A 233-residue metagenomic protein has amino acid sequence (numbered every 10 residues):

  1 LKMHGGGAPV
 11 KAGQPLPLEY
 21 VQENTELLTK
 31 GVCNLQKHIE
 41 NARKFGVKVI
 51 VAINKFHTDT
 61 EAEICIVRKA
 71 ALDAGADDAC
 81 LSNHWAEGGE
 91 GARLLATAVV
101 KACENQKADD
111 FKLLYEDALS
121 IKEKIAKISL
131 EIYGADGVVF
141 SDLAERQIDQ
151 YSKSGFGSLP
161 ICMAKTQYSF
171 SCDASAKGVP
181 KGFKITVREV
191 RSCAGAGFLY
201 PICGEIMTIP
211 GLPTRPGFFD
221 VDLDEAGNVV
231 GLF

Functional and structural regions predicted by a protein language model:
L1-F233: P-loop NTP-binding site
